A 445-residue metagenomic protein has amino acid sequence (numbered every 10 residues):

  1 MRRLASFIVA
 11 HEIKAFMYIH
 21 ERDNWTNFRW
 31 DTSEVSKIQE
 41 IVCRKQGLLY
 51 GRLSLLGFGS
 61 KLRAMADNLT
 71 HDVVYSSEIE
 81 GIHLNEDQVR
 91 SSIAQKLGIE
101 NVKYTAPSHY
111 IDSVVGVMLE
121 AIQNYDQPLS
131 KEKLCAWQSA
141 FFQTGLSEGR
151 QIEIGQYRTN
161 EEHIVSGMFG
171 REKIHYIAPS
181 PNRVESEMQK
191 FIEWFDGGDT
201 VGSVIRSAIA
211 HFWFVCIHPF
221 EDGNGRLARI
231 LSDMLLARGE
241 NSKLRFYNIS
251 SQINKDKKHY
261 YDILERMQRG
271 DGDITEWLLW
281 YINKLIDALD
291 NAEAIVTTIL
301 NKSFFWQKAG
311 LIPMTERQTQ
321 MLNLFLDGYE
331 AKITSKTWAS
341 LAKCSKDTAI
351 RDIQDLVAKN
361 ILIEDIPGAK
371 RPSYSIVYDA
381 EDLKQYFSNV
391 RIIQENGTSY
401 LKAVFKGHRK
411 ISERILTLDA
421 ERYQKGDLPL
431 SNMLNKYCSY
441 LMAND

Functional and structural regions predicted by a protein language model:
M1-Y400, V404-S412, D427-D445: FIC/Doc superfamily catalytic core
S412-Q424: A short, exposed loop/beta-hairpin motif centered on an aromatic-Gly-Thr core
